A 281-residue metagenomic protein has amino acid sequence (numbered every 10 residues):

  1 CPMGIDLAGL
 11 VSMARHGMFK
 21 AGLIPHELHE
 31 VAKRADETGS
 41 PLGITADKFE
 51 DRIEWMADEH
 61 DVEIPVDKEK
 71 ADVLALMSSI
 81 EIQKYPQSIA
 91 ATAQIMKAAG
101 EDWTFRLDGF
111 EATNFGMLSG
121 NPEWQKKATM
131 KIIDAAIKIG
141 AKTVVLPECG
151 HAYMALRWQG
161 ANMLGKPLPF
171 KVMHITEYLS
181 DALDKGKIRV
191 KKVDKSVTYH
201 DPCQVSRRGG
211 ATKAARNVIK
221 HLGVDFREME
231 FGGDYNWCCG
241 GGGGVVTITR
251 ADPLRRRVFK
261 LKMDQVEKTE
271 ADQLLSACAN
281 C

Functional and structural regions predicted by a protein language model:
C1-P147, H151-A155, Q159-G160: Iron-sulfur-cluster electron-transfer modules
M77, E148, H174-T176, D201: Short, structured patches in soluble enzyme cores that scaffold and shape functional sites
A99, K166-L168, L222: Short, structured coil segments at secondary-structure junctions
T104-R106, K171-M173, R227-M229: General small-molecule cofactor/ligand-binding pocket signal
K126-I132, Y178-K185: Active-site glycine-rich loop that binds ribose-phosphate moieties when present
E148-H151, T176, A277-C281: Helix N-cap/beta->alpha junction signal
Y153-T176: Short acidic, glycine/proline-enriched helix-loop-strand junctions
S180-C281: Redox cofactor-anchoring modules in respiratory/redox and cofactor-processing assemblies
